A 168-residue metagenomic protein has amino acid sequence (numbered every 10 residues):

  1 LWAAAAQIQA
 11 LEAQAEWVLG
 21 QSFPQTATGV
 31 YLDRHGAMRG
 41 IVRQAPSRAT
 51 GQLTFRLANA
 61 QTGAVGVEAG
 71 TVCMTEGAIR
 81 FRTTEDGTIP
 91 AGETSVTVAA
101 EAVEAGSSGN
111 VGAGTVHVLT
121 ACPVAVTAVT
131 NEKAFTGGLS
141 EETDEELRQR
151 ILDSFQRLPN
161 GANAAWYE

Functional and structural regions predicted by a protein language model:
L1-E168: Short beta-strand/helix segments in adaptor/scaffold domains that form protein-protein interfaces within large
